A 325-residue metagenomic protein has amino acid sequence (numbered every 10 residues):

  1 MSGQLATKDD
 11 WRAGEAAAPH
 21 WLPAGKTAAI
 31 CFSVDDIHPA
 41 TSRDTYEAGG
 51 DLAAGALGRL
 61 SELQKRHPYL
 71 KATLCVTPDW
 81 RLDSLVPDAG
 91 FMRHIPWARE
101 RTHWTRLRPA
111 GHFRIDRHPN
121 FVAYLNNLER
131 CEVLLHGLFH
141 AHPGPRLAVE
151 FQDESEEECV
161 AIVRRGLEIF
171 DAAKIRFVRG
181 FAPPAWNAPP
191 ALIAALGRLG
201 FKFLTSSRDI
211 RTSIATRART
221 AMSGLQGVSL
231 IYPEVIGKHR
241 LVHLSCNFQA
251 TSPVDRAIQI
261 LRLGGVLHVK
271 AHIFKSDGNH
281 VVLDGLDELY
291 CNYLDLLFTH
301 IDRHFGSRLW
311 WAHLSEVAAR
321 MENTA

Functional and structural regions predicted by a protein language model:
S2-A24, L107-D116, N120, A172-A173 (+1 more regions): Active-site-adjacent pocket scaffolds in enzyme catalytic domains
G3-Y124: Active-site beta->alpha N-cap acidic-glycine motif
A13, T299, R303-A325: Active-site and substrate-binding clefts of carbohydrate-active enzymes
S33-V34, L134, W311: Generic enzyme active-site microenvironment
D44-T45, S84-A89, P145-L147, I193-A195 (+2 more regions): Short aromatic-enriched loop/helix-cap "lid" or pocket-rim segments at secondary-structure transitions that line
E47-L60, G111-F121, E157-R164, A250-V254 (+1 more regions): Well-ordered, non-membrane alpha-helical segments in soluble/globular domains
H67-T73, L128-E132, I175-F177, G200-K202 (+2 more regions): Loop/turn elements at helix/coil->beta-strand transitions in domains of secreted/extracellular proteins
T73-P189, S213, V269-V281: Metal-dependent polysaccharide deacetylase catalytic core of the NodB/CE4 family, i.e., the active-site-bearing domain
